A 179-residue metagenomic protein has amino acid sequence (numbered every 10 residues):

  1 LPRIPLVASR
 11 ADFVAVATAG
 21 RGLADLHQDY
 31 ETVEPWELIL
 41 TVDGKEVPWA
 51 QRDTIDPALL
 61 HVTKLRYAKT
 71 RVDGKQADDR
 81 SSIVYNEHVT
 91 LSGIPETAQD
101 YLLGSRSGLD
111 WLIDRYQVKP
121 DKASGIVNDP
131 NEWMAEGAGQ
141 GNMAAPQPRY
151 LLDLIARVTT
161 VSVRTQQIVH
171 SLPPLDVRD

Functional and structural regions predicted by a protein language model:
L1-D179: Sequence-level detector for compositionally biased, low-complexity segments
